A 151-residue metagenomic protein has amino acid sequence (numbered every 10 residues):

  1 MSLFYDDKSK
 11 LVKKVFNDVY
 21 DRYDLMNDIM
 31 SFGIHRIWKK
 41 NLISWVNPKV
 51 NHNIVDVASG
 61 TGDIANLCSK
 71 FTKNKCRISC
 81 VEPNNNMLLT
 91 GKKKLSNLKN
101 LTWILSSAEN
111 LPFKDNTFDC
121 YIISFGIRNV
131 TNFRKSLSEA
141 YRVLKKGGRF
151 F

Functional and structural regions predicted by a protein language model:
M1-D24: N-terminal, positively charged/glycine-rich alpha-helical extensions of SAM-dependent methyltransferases
Y23, Y121-I122: Hydrophobic beta-strand segment of the Class I
F32-H52, L67: Conserved alpha-helix/loop element of class I SAM-dependent methyltransferases that forms part of the SAM/SAH-binding
N53-N110: Class I SAM-dependent methyltransferase SAM/SAH-binding core
E109-Y121: A short acidic, Gly/Pro-enriched loop at the edge of an enzyme's catalytic core that lines a small-molecule cofactor
F125-G126: Short catalytic micro-motifs in class I SAM-dependent methyltransferases
R134-R149: A short glycine-rich, Lys/Arg-flanked "PGG" loop and its adjoining helix->strand segment in the class I
